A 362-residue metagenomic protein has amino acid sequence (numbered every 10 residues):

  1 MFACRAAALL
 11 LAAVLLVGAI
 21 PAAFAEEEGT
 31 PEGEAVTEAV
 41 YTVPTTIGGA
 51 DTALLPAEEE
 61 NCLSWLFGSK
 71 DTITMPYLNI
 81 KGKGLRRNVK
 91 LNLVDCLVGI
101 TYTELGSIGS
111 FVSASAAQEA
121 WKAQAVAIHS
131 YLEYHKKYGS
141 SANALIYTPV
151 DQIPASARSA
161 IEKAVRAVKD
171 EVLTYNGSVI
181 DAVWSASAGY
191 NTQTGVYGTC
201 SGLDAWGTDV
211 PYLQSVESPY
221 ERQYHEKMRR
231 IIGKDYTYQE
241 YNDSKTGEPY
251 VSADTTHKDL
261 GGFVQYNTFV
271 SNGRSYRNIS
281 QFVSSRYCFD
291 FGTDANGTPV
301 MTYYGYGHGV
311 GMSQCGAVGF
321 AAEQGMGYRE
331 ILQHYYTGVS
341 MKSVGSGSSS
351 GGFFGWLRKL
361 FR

Functional and structural regions predicted by a protein language model:
F2-R362: Conserved, single-site charged/polar hotspot
